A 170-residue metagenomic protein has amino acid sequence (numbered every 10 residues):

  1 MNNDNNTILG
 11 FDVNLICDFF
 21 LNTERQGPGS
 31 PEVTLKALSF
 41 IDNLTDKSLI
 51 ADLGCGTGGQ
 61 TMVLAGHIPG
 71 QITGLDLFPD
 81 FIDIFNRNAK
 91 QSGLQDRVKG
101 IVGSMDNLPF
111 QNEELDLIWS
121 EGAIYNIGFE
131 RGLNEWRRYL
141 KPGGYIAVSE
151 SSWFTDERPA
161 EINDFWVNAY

Functional and structural regions predicted by a protein language model:
M1-F19: N-terminal, positively charged/glycine-rich alpha-helical extensions of SAM-dependent methyltransferases
I16-G29: Class I SAM-dependent methyltransferase Rossmann-like catalytic core, especially the SAM/SAH-binding loop
G27-D46: Conserved alpha-helix/loop element of class I SAM-dependent methyltransferases that forms part of the SAM/SAH-binding
A51-L53, T57-N107: Class I SAM-dependent methyltransferase SAM/SAH-binding core
D106-L117: A short acidic, Gly/Pro-enriched loop at the edge of an enzyme's catalytic core that lines a small-molecule cofactor
L117-E130: A short SAM/SAH-binding and catalytic strip from SAM-dependent methyltransferases
R131-Y145: A short glycine-rich, Lys/Arg-flanked "PGG" loop and its adjoining helix->strand segment in the class I
S151-Y170: Short, glycine-/aromatic-enriched active-site segment of Class I SAM-dependent methyltransferases
